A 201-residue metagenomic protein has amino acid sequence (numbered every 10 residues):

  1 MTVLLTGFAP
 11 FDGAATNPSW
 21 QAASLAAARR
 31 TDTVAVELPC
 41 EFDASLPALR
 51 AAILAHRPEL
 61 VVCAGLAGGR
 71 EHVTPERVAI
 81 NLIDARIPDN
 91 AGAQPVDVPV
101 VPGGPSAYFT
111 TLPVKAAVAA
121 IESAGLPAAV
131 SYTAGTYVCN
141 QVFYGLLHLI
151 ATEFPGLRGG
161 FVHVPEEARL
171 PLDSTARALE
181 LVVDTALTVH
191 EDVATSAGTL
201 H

Functional and structural regions predicted by a protein language model:
M1-A134, H148-G156, T175-A178, V183-H201: N-terminal catalytic or cofactor-binding beta/alpha core of small enzyme domains
P10, P165-L170: A generic structural motif
P113, E122, Q141, L146 (+2 more regions): C-terminal folded domains that constitute the principal catalytic or ligand-binding module of multi-domain proteins
V138: Catalytic beta-strand/loop cores that center a nucleophilic Ser/Cys/Thr and support acyl-enzyme chemistry
